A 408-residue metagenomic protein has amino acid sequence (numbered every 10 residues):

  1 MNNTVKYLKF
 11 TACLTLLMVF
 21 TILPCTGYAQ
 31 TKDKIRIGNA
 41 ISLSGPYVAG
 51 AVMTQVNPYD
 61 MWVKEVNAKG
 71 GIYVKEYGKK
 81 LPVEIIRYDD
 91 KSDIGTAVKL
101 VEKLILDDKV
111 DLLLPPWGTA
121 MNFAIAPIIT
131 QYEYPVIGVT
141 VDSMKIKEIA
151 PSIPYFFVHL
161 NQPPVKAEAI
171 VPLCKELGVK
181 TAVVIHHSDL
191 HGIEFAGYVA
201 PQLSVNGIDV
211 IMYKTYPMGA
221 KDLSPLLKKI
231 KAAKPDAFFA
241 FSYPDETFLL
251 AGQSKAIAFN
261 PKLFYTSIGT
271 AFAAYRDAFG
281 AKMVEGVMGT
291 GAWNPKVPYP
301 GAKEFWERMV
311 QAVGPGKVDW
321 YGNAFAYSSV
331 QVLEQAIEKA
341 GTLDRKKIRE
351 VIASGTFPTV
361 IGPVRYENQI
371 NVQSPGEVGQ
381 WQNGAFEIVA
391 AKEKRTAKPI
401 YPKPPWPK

Functional and structural regions predicted by a protein language model:
M1-R36, P407-K408: Short, low-complexity disordered leader/linker segments with a strong preference for bacterial N-terminal type II
G27-A40, Y73-E84, K175-K180: Immediate post-signal peptide segment of exported/extracytoplasmic ligand-binding proteins
K32, G50-Q55, I72-E148, Y216-L223 (+2 more regions): Beta-alpha junction/loop-to-helix N-cap segments that form part of ligand/metal-binding clefts
G38-W62, Y88-I94, W117-G118, I185-I193 (+2 more regions): Extracytoplasmic "Venus flytrap"
G50-E76, Y198-Q202: Short, polar/charged alpha-helical segment
N57, G95, D107-Y213, K262-G289 (+1 more regions): Extracytoplasmic ligand/sensor domains, especially the bilobed periplasmic-binding protein
A251-Y327, E338, L343, F386 (+1 more regions): Extracellular/periplasmic periplasmic-binding protein-like sensory domains
M309-N323, V332-A390, R395: Segments of small-molecule ligand-sensing domains
